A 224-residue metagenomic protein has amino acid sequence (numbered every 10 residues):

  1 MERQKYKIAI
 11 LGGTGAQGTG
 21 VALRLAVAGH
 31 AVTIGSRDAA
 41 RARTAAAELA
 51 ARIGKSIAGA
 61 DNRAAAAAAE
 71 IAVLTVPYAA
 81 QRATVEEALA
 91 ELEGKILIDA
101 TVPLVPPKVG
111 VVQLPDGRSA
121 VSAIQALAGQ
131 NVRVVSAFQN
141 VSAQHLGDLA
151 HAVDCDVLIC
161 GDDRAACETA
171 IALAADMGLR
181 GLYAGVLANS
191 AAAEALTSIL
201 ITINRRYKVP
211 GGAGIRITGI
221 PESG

Functional and structural regions predicted by a protein language model:
M1-E48: NAD(P)+-binding Rossmann beta1-loop-alpha1 motif at the extreme N-terminus of oxidoreductases
Q4-K7, G94, D154: Phosphate-coordination loops involved in phosphoryl transfer and adenosine-cofactor binding
I10-L11, L74, I159: Hydrophobic Val/Ile/Leu positions in short beta-strands of Rossmann-like dinucleotide-binding domains
I53-I57, D61-I96, V102-K108: Rossmann-like NAD(P)-binding element
G59, R133-Q139, L182-A184: General beta-strand structural signal in soluble alpha/beta enzymes
T101-Q144, D148-L149: Rossmann-fold NAD(P)-binding glycine/threonine-rich loop
C155-G224: Active-site-lining helix/loop region of Rossmann-like oxidoreductase modules
